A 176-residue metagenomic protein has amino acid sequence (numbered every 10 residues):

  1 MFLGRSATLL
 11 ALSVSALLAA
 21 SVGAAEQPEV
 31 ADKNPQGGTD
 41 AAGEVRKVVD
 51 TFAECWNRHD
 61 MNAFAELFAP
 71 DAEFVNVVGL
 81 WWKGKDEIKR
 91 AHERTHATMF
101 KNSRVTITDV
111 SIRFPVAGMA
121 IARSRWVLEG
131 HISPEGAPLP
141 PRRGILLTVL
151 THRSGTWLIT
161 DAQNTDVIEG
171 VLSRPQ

Functional and structural regions predicted by a protein language model:
M1-L10: Bacterial N-terminal signal peptides that target proteins for export
L9-A19: Bacterial N-terminal signal peptides
V22: A Zn2+-metalloprotease active-site environment signal
A25-K47, A53-E66, E73-Q176: A beta-strand edge to alpha-helix "cap/lid" segment located at domain peripheries
